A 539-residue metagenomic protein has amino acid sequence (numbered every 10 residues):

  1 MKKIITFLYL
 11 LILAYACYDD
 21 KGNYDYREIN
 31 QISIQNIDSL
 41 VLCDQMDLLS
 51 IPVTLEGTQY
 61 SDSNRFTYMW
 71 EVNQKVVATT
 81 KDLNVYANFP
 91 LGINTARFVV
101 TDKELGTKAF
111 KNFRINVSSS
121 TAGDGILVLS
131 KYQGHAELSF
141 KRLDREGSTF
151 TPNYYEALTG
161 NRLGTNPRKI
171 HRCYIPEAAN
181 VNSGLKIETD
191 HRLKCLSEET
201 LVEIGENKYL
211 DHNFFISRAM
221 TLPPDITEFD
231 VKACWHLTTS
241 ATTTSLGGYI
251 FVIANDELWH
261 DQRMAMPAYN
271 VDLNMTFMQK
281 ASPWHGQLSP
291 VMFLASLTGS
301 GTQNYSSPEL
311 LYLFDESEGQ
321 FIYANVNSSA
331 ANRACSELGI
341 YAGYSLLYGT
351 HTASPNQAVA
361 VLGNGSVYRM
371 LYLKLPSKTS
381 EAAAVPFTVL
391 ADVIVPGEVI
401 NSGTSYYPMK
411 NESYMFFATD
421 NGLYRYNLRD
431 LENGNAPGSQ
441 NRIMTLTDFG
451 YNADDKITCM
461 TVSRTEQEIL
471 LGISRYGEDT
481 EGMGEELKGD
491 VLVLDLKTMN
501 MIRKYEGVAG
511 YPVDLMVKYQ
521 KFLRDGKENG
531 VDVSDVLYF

Functional and structural regions predicted by a protein language model:
K2-L10: Sec-dependent signal peptide recognition, specifically the positively charged N-region followed immediately by
L13-A16: C-terminal motif of bacterial Sec signal peptides marking the signal peptidase cleavage site
Y18-L158, T465, S474, E478-M499 (+1 more regions): Acidic/polar, low-complexity intrinsically disordered N-terminal segments immediately downstream of a Sec signal
G123-G125, N182-S183, L246-G248, P355-Q357 (+2 more regions): Short coil/turn segments that connect the beta-strands within blades of beta-propeller domains
S130-I216: Beta-propeller domains
R162-R168, G343-Y344, I394-N401, F449-C459 (+1 more regions): Repeat-based blade/solenoid architectures
N180-S405, Y426: Preference for solvent-exposed, low-hydrophobicity sequence contexts
G365-D490: Intrinsically disordered, low-complexity segments enriched in Gly and acidic/Ser/Thr residues that form flexible
